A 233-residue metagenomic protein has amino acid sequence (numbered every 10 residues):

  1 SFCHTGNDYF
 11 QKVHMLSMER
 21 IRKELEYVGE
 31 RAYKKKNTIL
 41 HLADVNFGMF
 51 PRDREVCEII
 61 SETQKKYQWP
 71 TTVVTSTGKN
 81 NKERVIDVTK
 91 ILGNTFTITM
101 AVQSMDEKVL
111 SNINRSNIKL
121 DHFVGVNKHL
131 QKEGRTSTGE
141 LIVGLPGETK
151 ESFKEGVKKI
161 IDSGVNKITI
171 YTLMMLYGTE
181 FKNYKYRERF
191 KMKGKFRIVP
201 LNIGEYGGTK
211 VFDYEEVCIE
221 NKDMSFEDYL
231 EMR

Functional and structural regions predicted by a protein language model:
S1, G139-L141, S163: Conserved beta-strand->loop/alpha-helix structural units within folded catalytic cores of enzymes with alpha/beta
S1-E19: Canonical Radical SAM [4Fe-4S] cluster-binding loop centered on the CxxxCxxC motif and its immediate flanking residues
G6, A43, Y171: Conserved residues at the C-terminal ends of beta-strands
V13-L16, I118, E148, E227: Residue-level signal for the nucleotide or nucleotide-sugar donor/cofactor binding architecture
S17-T138, V143-L145: Conserved SAM/AdoMet-binding glycine-rich loop
R84-V88, P146-D162, F226-D228: Catalytic cores of alpha/beta
K167-M174: Glycine-rich phosphate-binding active-site loops on the catalytic face of alpha/beta enzymes
G178-R233: C-terminal accessory regions of radical SAM enzymes
